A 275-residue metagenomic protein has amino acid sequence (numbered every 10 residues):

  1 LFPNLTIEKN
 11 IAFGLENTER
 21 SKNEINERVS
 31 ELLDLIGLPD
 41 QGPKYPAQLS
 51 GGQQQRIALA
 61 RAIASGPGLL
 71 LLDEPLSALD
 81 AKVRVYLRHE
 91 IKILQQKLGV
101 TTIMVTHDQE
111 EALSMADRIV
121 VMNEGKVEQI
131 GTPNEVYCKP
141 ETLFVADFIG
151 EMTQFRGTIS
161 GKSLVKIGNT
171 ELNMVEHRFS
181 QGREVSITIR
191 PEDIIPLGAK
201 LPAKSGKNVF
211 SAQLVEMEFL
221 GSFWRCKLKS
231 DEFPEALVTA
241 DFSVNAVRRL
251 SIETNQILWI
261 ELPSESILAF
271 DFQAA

Functional and structural regions predicted by a protein language model:
L1-F144: ABC ATPase nucleotide-binding domains
K126, S163-L164, D193, S266: Structural motif
C138-G161, T188: C-terminal boundary and immediately downstream tail of ABC-type ATPase nucleotide-binding domains
I167-T170, K229-L237: OB-fold (S1/OB) nucleic-acid-binding surfaces
N169-E218, V244-A275: Glycine/charge-rich catalytic "coupling/switch" loops of P-loop NTPases
S222-K227: Short aromatic-glycine-enriched beta-strand elements
T239-F242: Short, structured beta-strand/loop micro-motifs enriched in basic residues and often containing a Trp
